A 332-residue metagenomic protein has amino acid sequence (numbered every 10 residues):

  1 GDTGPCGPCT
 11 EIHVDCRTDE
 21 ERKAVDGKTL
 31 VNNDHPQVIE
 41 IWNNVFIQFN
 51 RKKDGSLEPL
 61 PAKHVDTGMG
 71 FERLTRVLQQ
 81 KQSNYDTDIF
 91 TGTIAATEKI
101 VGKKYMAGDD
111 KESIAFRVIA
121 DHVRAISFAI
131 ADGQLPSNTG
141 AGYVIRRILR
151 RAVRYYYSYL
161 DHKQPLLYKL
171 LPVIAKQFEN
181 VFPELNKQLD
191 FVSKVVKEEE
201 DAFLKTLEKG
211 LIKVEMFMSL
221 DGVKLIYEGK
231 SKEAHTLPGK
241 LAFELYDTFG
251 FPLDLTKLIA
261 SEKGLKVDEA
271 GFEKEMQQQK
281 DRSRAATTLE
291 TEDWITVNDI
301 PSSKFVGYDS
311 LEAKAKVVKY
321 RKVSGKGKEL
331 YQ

Functional and structural regions predicted by a protein language model:
G1-Q332: A glycine- and charged-residue-rich anion-binding loop/surface
